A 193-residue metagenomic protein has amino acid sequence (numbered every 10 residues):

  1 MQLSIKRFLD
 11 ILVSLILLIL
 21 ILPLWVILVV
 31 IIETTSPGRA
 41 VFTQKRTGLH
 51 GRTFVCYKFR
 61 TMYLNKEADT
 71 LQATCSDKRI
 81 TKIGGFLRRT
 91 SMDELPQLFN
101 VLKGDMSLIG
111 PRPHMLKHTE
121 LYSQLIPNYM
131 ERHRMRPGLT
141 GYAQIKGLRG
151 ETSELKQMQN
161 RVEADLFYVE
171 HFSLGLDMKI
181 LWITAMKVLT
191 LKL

Functional and structural regions predicted by a protein language model:
M1-L64, N100, L174-L193: A hydrophobic, helix-centered structural microdomain
L3, T74-K78, V169: Residues at secondary-structure transition points
L15, R39, L49-R52, G85 (+4 more regions): Gly/Ser/Thr-rich helix-start
F42-R79, G141-E163: Short, glycine-rich, amphipathic interfacial segments at transmembrane boundaries or analogous
N65, G104-D105, L148, L191: Generic structural signal for alpha-helix termini and adjacent loop/cap motifs
C75-R136, L181-T184, V188: A short, structured surface patch at a secondary-structure boundary
E131-L193: C-terminal terminal-structure detector
